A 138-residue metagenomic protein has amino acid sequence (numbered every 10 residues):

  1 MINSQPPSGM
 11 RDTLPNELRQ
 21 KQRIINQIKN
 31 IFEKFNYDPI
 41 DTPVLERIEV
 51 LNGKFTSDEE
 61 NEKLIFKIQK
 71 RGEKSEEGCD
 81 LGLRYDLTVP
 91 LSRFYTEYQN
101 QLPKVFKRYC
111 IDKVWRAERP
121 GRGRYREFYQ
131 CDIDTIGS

Functional and structural regions predicted by a protein language model:
M1-S138: TRNA-recognition modules of translation machinery and tRNA-sensing kinases, especially anticodon-binding
